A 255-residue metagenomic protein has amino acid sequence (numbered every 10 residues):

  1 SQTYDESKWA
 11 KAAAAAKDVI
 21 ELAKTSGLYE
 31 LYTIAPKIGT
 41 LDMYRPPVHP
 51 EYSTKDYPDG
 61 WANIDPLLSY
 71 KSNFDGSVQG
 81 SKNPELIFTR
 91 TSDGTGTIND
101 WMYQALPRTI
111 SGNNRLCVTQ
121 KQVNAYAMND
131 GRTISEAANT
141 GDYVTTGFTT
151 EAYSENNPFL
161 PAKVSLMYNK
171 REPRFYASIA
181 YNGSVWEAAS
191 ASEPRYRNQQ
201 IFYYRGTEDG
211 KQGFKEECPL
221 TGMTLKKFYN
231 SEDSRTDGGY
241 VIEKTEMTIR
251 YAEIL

Functional and structural regions predicted by a protein language model:
S1, E243-L255: Extended amphipathic alpha-helical segments enriched in small hydrophobics
Q2-G206: An aromatic- and glycine-enriched ligand-binding surface/loop that stacks and positions planar moieties
P50-S53, G222, A252: A generic alpha-helix propensity feature with a strong bias for hydrophobic helices
E85-L86, P173, A177, M223-K227 (+1 more regions): Flexible, active-site-adjacent loop/turn segments at secondary-structure boundaries
P161-A162, N230, M247: Short secondary-structure boundary micro-motifs
E193-V241: Extended glycan-interaction surfaces of carbohydrate-active proteins
